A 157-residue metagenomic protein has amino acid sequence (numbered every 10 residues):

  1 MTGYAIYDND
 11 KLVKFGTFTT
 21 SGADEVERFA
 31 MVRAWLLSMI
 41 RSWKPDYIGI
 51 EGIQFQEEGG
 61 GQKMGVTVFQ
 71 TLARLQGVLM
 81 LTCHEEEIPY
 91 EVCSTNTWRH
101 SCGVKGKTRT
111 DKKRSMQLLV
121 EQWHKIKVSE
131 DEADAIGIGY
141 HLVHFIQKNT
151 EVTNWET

Functional and structural regions predicted by a protein language model:
M1-T157: Phosphate- and other anionic-substrate recognition elements at nucleic-acid/protein interfaces
